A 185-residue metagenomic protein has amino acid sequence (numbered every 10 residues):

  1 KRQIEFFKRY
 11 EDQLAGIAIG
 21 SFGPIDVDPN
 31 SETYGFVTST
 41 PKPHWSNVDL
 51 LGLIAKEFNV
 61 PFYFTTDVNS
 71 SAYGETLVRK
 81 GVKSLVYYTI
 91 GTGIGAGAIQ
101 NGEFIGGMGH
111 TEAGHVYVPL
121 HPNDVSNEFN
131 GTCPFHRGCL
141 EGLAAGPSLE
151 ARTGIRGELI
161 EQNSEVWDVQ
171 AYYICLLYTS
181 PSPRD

Functional and structural regions predicted by a protein language model:
K1, A55, Y63, V78-V169: Glycine/GP-enriched mid-protein hinge/lid loop-to-helix segment characteristic of carbohydrate kinases
K1-Q13: N-terminal phosphate-binding loop and adjacent alpha-helix
K8-E11, N59, G154: Residue-level recognition of short, structured coil/turn motifs that connect secondary structure elements
Q13-G16, G23-S84, S126-N127: Glycine-rich phosphate-binding loop and adjoining helix at the ATP-binding site of ATP-dependent phosphoryl-transfer
G20-P24, T40, P119-H121, R152: Generic beta-structure capping elements
F22-I25, G91-G93: Short glycine-rich anion-binding loops that position phosphate/pyrophosphate groups of nucleotides and phosphorylated
Y172-L177: A short, acidic, amphipathic alpha-helical segment used as a generic capping/interface helix at domain edges
Y178-D185: Conserved small/polar residues in nucleotide/adenosyl-binding loops
